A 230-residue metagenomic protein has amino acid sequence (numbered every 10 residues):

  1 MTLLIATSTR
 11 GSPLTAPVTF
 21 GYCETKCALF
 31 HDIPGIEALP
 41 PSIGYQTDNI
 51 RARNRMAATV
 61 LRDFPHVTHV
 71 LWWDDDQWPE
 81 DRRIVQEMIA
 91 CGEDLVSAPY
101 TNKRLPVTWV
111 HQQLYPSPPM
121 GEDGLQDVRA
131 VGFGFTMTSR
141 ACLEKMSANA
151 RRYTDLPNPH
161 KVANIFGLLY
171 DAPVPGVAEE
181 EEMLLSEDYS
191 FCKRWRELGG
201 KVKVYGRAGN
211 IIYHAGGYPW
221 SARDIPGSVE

Functional and structural regions predicted by a protein language model:
L3-P13, Y100: A conserved hydrophobic helix/loop-capping motif in glycosyltransferases and polysaccharide synthases
S8, Q46, D76, Q86-I89: Polar low-complexity intrinsically disordered regions
T15-T68: Active-site-proximal specificity loops/subdomain of glycosyltransferases
A57, E80-P173: Conserved catalytic core of nucleotide-sugar-dependent glycosyltransferases
H66-W78: Short beta-strand-to-loop acidic/aromatic patch adjacent to the donor-nucleotide binding site
H69, D94-L95, V202: Short, Asp-centered acidic motifs that coordinate Mg2+ and/or phosphate in catalytic or ligand-binding sites
A150-E230: C-terminal catalytic/acceptor-binding lobe
